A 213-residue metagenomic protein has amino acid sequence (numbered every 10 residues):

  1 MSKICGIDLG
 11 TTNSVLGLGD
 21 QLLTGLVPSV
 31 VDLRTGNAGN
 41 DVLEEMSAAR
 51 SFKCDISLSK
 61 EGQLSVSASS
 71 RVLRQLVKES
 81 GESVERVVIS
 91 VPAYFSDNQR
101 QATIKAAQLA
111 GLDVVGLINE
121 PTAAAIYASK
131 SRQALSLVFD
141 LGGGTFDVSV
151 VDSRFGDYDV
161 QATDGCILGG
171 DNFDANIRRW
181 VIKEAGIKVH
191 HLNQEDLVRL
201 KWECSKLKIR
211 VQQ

Functional and structural regions predicted by a protein language model:
M1-G62, V66, R71, K78-Q213: Oxyanion-binding/catalytic loops of NTP- or PPi-dependent enzymes
